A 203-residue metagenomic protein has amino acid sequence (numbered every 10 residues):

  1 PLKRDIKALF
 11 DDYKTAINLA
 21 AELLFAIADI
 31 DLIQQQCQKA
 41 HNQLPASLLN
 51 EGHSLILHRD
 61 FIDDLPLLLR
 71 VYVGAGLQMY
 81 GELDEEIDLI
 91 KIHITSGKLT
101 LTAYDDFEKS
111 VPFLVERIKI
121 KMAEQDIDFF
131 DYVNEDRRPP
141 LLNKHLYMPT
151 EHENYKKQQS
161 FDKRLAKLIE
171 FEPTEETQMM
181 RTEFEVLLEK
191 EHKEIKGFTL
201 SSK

Functional and structural regions predicted by a protein language model:
P1-K203: Basic, alpha-helical nucleic-acid-binding regions used in initiation and control of genome expression
